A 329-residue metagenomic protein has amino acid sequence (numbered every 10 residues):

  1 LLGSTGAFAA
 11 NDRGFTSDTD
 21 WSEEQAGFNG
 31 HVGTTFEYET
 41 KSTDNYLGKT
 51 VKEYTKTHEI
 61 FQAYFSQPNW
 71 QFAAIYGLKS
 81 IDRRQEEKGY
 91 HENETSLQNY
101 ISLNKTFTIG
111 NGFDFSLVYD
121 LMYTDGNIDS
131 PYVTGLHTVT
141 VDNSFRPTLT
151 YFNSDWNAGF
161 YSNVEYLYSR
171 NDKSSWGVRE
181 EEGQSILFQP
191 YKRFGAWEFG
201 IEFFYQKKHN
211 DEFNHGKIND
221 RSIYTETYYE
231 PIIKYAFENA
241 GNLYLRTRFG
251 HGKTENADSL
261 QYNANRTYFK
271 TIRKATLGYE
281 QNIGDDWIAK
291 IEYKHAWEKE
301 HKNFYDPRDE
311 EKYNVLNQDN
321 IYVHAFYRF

Functional and structural regions predicted by a protein language model:
L1-A9: Gram-negative bacterial Sec-dependent N-terminal signal peptides
F8-E86, N320, F326-R328: Short glycine/proline- and aromatic-enriched beta-strand/turn motifs that initiate or cap beta-hairpins
V32-T40, A74-S80, L117-D125, F160-Y168 (+3 more regions): Transmembrane beta-barrel strands of outer-membrane/channel proteins
T34, E59-Q67, N99-K105, F145-N153 (+5 more regions): Residues on the lipid-exposed face of transmembrane beta-strands in outer-membrane beta-barrel proteins
G48-K56, K88-Q98, T134-D142, S175-Q184 (+4 more regions): Replace "Gram-negative outer membrane beta-barrel proteins" with "bacterial and organellar outer membrane beta-barrel
P68-A74, T108-L117, S154-V164, F194-I201 (+3 more regions): Repeated loop/turn-to-beta-strand initiation elements of outer-membrane beta-barrel proteins
F152-Y262: Detector for outer-membrane/organellar transmembrane beta-barrel domains, recognizing the amphipathic beta-strand
F204, Y293-H295, Y313-F329: Outer-membrane beta-barrel "beta-signal"
